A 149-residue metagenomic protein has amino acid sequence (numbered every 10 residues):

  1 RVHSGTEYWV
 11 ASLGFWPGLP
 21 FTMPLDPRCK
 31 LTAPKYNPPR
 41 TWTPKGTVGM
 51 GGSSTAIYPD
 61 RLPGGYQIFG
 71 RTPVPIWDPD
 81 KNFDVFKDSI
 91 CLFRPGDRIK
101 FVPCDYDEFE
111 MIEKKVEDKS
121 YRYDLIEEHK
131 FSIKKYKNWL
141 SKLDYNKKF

Functional and structural regions predicted by a protein language model:
R1-F149: Glycine-rich active-site loops that engage anionic ligands at enzyme catalytic sites
